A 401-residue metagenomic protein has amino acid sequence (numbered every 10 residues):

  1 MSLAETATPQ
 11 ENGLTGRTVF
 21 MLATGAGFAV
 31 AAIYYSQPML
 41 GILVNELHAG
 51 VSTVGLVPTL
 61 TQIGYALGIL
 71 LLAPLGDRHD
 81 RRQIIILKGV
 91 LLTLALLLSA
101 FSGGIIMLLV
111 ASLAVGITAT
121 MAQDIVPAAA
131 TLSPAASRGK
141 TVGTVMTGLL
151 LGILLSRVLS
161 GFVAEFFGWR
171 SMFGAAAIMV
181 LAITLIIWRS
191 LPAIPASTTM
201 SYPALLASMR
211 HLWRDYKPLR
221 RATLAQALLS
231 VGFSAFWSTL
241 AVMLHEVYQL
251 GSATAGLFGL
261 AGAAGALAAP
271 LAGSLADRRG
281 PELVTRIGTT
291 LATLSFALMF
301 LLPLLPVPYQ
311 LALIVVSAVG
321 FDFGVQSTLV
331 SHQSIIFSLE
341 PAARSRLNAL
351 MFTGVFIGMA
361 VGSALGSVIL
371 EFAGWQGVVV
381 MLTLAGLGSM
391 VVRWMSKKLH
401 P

Functional and structural regions predicted by a protein language model:
E5-G13, L191-L224: Juxtamembrane intracellular "pre-TM" segments in multi-pass secondary transporters
L67-I105: Conserved MFS/SLC helix-loop-helix module at the cytosolic interface between two early adjacent transmembrane helices
I69-D80, A268-P281, L370: Helix-to-loop junctions at the C-terminal end of transmembrane segments in multipass secondary transporters
M107, S137, G143-L191: Helix-loop-helix hairpin linking two adjacent transmembrane segments in secondary transporters
S112-L149: Cytoplasmic helix-loop-helix junction between adjacent transmembrane helices in 12-TM secondary transporters
M121-S133, V325-E340: Intracellular juxtamembrane helix-capping segments at the cytosolic ends of symmetry-related transmembrane helices
L283-S331: C-terminal transmembrane helical hairpin of 12-TM major facilitator-type secondary transporters
